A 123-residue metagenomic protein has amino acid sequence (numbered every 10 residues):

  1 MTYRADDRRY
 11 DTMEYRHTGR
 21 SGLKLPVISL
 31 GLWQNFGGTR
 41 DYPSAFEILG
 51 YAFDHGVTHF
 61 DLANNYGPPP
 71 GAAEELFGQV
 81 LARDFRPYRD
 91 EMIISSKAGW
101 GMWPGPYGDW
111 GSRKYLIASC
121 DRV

Functional and structural regions predicted by a protein language model:
M1-I93: N-terminal binding-site loop/beta-alpha segment at the start of enzyme catalytic domains that lines or forms
L76-V80, K97, Y115-R122: Generic beta-strand or strand-like secondary-structure segments
S96-W103: Substrate-binding cleft and catalytic face of glycoside hydrolase catalytic domains, especially the flexible beta-alpha
W103-V123: Glycine/proline-rich, positively charged, aromatic-decorated active-site loop/lid region on the catalytic face
